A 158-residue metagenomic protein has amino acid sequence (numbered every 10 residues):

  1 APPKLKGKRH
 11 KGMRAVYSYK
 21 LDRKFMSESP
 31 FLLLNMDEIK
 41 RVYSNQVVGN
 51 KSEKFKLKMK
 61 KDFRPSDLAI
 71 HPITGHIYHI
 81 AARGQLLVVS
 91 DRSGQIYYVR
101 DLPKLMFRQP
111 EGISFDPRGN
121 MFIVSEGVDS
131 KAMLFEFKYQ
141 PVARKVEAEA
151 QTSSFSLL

Functional and structural regions predicted by a protein language model:
A1-L158: Sequence/structural signature of beta-propeller domains
